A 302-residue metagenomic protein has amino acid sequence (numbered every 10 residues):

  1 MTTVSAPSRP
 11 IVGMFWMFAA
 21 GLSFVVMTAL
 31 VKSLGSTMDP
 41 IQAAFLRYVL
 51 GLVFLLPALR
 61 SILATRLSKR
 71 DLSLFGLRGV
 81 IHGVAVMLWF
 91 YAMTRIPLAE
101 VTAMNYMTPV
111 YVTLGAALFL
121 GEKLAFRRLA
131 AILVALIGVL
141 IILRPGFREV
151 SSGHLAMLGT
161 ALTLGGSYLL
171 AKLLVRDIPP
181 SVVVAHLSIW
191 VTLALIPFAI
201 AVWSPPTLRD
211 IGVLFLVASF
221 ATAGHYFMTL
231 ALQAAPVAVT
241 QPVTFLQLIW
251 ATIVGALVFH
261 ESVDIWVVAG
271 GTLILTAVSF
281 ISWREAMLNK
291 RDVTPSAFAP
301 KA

Functional and structural regions predicted by a protein language model:
M1-A19, L52-L77, F126, I189-L216 (+2 more regions): Membrane-interface interhelical linkers
T2-T3, L246-A302: C-terminal-most transmembrane helix of multi-pass membrane proteins
G21-V26, V53-L56, G79, G83-M87 (+9 more regions): Hydrophobic/small/kink-forming positions within alpha-helical transmembrane segments of polytopic membrane proteins
S23-V26, L63-A99, I141, S219-A234: Specific transmembrane alpha-helical segments of multi-pass solute transporters/efflux pumps, especially DMT/EamA
A29-K32, P40, L55, F147-P206 (+3 more regions): Transmembrane alpha-helical segments that form core, pore/gating elements of small-molecule transporters/exporters
Y91, T108-A130, I249-V268: C-terminal transmembrane-helix exit sites in multi-pass transporters
T102-M107, L174-I189, H225-A256: Helix-helix packing/entry segments at the starts of transmembrane helices
R127-L143, T160, W266-E285: Hydrophobic transmembrane alpha-helices of multi-pass small-molecule transport proteins
